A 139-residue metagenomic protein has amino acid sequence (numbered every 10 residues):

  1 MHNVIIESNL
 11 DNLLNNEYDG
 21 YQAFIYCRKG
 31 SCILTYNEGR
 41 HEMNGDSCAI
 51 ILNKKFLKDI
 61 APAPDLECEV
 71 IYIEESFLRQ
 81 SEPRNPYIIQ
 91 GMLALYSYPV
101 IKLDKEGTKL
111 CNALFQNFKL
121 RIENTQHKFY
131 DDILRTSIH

Functional and structural regions predicted by a protein language model:
H2-A94, H127, D131: N-terminal regulatory/effector-sensing and dimerization cores that precede helix-turn-helix DNA-binding domains
L93-I138: Amphipathic alpha-helical segments enriched in hydrophobic/aromatic residues interleaved with Lys/Arg
